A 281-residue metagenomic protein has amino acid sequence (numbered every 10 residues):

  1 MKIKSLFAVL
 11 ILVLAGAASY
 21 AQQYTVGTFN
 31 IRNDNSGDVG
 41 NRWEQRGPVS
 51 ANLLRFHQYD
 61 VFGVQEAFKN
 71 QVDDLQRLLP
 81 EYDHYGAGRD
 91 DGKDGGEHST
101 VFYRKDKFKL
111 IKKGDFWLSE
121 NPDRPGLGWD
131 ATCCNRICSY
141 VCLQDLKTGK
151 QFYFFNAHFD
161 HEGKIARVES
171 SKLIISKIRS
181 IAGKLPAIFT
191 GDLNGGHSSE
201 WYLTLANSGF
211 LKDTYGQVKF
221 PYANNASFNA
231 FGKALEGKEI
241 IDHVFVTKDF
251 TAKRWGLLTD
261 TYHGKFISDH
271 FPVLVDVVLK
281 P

Functional and structural regions predicted by a protein language model:
K2-I3, S19-L78, R89-E97, K172 (+1 more regions): N-terminal, active-site-proximal structural segment of metallo-dependent hydrolase catalytic domains
S5-A15: Sec-dependent N-terminal signal peptides
T28-P48, D94, W117-C133, D160 (+1 more regions): Acidic/histidine-rich helix-loop elements that form or flank divalent-metal/phosphate-binding sites at the catalytic
F29-I31, A157-F159, D192-L193, F271: Active-site metal-binding loops of divalent metal-dependent hydrolases
V61-Q151, G256-L257: Structured beta-strand-rich core segments of catalytic domains in phosphoester-bond hydrolases
G63-Q65, G86-A87, I188-D192, D213-G216: Active-site neighborhood of phospho(di)ester-bond hydrolases with catalytic His/Asp-centered motifs
N135, Q144-V168, I181: Metal-dependent phosphoester/phosphodiester hydrolase catalytic core
I165, E169, S176-A187, G195-P281: Metal-dependent phosphoester-hydrolase catalytic domains
